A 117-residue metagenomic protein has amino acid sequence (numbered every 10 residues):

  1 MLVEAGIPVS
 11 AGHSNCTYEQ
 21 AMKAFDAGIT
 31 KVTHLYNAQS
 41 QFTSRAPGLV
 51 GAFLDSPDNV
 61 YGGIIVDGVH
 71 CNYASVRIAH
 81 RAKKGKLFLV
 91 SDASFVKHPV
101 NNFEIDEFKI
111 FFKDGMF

Functional and structural regions predicted by a protein language model:
M1, A11, Q20-F117: Active-site-adjacent C-terminal substructures of enzyme catalytic domains
A5: Conserved dinucleotide-binding and phosphotransfer motif residues
N15-T17: Active-site-proximal loop/helix segments of hydrolase catalytic cores
